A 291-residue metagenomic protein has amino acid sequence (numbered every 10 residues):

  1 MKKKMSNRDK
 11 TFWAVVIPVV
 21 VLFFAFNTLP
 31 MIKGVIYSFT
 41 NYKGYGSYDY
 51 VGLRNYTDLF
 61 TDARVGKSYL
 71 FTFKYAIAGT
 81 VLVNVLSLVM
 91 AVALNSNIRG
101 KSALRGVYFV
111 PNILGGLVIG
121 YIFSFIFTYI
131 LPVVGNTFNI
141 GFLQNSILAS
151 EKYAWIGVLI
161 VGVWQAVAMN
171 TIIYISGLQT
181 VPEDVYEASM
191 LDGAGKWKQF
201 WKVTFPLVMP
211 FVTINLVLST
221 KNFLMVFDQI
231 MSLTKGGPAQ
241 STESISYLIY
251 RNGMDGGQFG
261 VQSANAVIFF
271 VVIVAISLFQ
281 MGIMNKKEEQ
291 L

Functional and structural regions predicted by a protein language model:
K4-L291: A structural signal for multi-pass alpha-helical bundles of membrane permease subunits that mediate small-molecule
